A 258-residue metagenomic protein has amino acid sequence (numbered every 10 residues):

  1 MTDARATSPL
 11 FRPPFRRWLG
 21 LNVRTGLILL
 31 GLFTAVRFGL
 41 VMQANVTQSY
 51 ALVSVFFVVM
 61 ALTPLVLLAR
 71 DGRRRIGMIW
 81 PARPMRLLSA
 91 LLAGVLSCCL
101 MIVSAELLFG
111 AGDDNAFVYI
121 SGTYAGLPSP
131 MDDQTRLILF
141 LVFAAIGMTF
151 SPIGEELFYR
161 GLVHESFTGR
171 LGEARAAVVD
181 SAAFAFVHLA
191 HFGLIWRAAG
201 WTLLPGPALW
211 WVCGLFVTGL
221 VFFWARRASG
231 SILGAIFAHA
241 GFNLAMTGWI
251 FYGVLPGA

Functional and structural regions predicted by a protein language model:
M1-S89, V95-L96, L244-A258: N-terminal, membrane-interfacial amphipathic/helix-forming hydrophobic leader that caps and precedes the first
R17-L29, V53-F57, R86-A90, R136-A144 (+4 more regions): Residue-level signature of transmembrane alpha-helical entry/exit and packing/kink sites in multi-pass membrane
V23-L27, G31-A35, G39, L88-L107 (+8 more regions): Hydrophobic, lipid-facing residues on alpha-helical transmembrane segments of integral membrane proteins
V36, L40-A44, L68, M101 (+7 more regions): Membrane-water interface at transmembrane helix exits
R75-S151, G169, A199-L203, P256-A258: Juxtamembrane helix-loop-helix connectors linking adjacent transmembrane helices in multi-pass membrane enzymes
I138-A258: Transmembrane helix-loop-helix hairpins at the membrane interface of multi-pass integral membrane proteins
